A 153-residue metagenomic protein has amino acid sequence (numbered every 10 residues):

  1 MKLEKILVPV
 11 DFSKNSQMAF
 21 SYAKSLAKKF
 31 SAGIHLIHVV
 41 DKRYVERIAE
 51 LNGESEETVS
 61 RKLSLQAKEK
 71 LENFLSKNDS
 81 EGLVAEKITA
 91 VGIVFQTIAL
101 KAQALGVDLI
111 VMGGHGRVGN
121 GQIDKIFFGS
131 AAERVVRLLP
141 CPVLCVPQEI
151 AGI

Functional and structural regions predicted by a protein language model:
M1, S76-I110, I150-I153: Structural beta-alpha unit
K2-E54: Small/aliphatic-rich secondary-structure junction motif
I37, E86-A90, L144: General small-molecule cofactor/ligand-binding pocket signal
L51-S55, A104-L105, F128-G129: Short, hinge-like loop/turn segments at secondary-structure boundaries
E54-E69: A short acidic, glycine-rich active-site loop that binds or catalyzes chemistry on phosphate/adenosine moieties
L109-R134, I153: Glycine-rich, Arg-bearing micro-motifs that act as flexible, cationic patches
C141-G152: Short, flexible loop segments at boundaries between secondary-structure elements
